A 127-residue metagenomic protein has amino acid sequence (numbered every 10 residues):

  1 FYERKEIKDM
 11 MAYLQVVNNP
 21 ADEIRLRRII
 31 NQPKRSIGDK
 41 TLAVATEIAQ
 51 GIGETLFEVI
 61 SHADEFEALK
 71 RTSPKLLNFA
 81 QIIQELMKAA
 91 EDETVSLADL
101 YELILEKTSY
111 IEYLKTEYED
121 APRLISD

Functional and structural regions predicted by a protein language model:
R4, M11-D127: Conserved helicase C-terminal RecA-like lobe
